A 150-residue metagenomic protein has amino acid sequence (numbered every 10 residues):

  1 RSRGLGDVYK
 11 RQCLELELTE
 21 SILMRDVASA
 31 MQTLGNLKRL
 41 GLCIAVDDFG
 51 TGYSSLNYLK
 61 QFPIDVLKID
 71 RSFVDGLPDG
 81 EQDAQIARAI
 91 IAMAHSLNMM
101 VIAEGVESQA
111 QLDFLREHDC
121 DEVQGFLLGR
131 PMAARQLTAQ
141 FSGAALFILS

Functional and structural regions predicted by a protein language model:
R1-Y9: Single conserved hydrophobic/aromatic residue that forms the stacking wall/gate of nucleotide- or nucleobase-binding
C13-A28, L40-S150: EAL-family c-di-GMP phosphodiesterase catalytic domain
T33: Conserved functional hotspot residues or short segments at active or partner-binding sites across diverse domains
N36: Phosphate-binding/switch loop-helix module in NTP-utilizing enzymes
